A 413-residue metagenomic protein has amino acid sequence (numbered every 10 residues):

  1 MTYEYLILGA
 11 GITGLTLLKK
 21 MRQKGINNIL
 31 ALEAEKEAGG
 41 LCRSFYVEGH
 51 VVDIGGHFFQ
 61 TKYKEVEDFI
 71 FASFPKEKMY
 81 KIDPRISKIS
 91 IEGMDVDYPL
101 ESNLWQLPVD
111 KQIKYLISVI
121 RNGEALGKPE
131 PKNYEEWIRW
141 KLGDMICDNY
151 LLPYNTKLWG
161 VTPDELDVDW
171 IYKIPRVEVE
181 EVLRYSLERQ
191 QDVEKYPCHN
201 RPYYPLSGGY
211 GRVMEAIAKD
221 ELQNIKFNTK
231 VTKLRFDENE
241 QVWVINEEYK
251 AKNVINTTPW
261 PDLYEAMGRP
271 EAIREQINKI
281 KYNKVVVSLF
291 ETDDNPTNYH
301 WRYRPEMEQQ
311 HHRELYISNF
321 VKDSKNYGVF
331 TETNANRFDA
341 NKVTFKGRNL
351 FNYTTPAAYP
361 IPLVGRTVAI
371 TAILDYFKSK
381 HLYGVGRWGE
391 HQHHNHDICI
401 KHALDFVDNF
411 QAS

Functional and structural regions predicted by a protein language model:
Y3-A31: N-terminal Rossmann-like FAD-binding beta1-loop-alpha1 element of flavoenzymes
T13, E37, P261: Conserved Rossmann-like nucleotide-cofactor binding loop
R22-Y46: Glycine-rich FAD pyrophosphate-binding loop
K24, K230-R348, A372-Y376: Mid-domain catalytic core of redox enzymes that form a hydrophobic substrate pocket/lid adjacent to a catalytic redox
S44, P99-L100, Y316-S413: Conserved flavin/dinucleotide-binding core of flavoenzymes
E48-L126: Dinucleotide-binding Rossmann-like beta1-alpha1 core, especially the glycine-rich loop that anchors the ADP
Y80-K81, K226-N228, F351, Y383: General small-molecule cofactor/ligand-binding pocket signal
Q112-E240, Y249, T257: Active-site/ligand-binding neighborhood in enzyme catalytic cores
